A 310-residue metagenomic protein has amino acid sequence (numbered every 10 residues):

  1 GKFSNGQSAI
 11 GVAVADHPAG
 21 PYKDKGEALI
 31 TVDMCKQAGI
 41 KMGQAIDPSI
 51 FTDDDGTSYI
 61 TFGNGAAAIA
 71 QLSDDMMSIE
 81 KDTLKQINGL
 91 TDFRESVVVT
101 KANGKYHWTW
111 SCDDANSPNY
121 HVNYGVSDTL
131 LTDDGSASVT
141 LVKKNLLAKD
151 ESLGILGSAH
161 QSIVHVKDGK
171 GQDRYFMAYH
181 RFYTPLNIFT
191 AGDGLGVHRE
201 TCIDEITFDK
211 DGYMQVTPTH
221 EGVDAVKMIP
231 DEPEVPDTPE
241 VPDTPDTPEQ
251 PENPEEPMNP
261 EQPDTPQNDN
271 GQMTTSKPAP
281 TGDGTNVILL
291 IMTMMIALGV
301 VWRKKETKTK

Functional and structural regions predicted by a protein language model:
G1-P239, P266, G271-Q272: Carbohydrate-active catalytic/glycan-binding domains of CAZyme proteins, especially the secreted or lumenal ectodomains
T31, P260, I291-M292: Generic detector of low-complexity/intrinsically disordered segments and short hydrophobic N-terminal stretches
Q71, T83, G89, P257 (+2 more regions): Acidic/proline-rich low-complexity IDRs
D114, P280-D283: Functionally engaged cysteine thiol sites
P233-T281: C-terminal low-complexity, Ser/Thr- and acidic/Pro-rich disordered "stalk" regions positioned immediately N-terminal
T285-E306: A cross-kingdom C-terminal cell-surface attachment/processing module
K308-K310: Cytoplasmic C-terminal tails of single-pass
